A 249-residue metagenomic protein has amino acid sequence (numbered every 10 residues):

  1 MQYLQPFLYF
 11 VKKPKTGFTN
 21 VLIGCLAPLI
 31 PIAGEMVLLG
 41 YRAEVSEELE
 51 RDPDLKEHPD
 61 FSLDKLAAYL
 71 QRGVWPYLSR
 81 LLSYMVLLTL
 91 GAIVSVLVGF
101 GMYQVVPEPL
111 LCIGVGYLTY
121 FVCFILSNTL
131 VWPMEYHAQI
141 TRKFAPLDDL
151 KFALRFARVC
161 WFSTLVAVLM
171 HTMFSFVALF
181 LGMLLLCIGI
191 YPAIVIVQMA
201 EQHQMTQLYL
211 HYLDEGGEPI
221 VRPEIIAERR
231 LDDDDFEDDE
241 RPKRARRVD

Functional and structural regions predicted by a protein language model:
M1-Q5, D54-H58, Y212-D249: Low-complexity, intrinsically disordered extramembrane tails and loops of integral membrane proteins
Q2-A27, L63-T89, T129-F180: Interfacial aromatic "cap" segments that immediately flank transmembrane helices in multipass membrane proteins
L4, T19, G24-P28, I32-P59 (+2 more regions): Short, small/hydrophobic-residue-rich motifs at membrane-helix boundaries and re-entrant hairpins of integral membrane
A27, A33, A43, A67-A68 (+13 more regions): A sequence-composition feature that detects small, non-aromatic residues
P28-D54, V106-L147, L179-G216: Selective recognition of hydrophobic, aromatic-rich stretches within alpha-helical transmembrane segments of polytopic
P76-G99, T172-Y191, I225-D232: Alpha-helical membrane-embedding segments and immediately adjacent membrane-interface amphipathic helices
